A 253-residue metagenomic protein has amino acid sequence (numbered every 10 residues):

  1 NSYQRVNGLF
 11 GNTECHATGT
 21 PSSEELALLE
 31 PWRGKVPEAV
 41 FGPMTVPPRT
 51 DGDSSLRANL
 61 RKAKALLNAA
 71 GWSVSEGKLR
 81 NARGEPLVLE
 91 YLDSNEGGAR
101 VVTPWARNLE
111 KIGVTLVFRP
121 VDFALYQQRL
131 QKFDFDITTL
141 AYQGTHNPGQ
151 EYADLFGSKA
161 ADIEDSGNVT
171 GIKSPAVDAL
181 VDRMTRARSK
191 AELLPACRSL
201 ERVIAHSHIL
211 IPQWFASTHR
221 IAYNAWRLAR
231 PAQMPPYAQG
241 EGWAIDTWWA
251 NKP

Functional and structural regions predicted by a protein language model:
N1-V46, R61-K64, E96-R107, Q127-P253: Detector for C-terminal structural segments
V6-L9, S75-N81, V117-P120, E192 (+1 more regions): Surface-exposed patches in mature extracellular/periplasmic domains of secreted proteins
R49-D53, E90-E96: Short beta-strand->loop
L60-E90: Immediate post-signal peptide segment of exported/extracytoplasmic ligand-binding proteins
S73, T115-V117, D136: Residue-level detector of anion-binding/catalytic polar loops
E85-S94, L116-R119: Short, well-ordered beta-strand elements
W105-L116: Short alpha-helix C-terminal cap/hinge motif
F118-Q128: Short helix-initiation/N-cap motifs at beta->coil->alpha
